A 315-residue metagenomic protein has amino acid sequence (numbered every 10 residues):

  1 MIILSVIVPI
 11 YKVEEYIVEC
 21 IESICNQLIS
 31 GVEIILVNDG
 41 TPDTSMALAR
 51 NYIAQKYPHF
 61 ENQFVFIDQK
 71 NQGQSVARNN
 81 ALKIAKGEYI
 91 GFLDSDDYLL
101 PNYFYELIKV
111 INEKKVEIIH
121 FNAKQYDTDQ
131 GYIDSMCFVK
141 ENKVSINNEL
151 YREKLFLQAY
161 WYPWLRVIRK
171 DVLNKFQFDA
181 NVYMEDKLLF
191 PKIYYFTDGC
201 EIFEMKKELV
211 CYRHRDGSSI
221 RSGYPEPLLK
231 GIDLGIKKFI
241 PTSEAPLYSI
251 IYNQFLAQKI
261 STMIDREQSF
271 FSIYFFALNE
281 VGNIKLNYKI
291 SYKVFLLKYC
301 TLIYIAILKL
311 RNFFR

Functional and structural regions predicted by a protein language model:
V13-N26: Short, well-formed alpha-helical segments that are part of the catalytic scaffolds of diverse glycosyltransferases
S23, N38-L48, D94: A conserved acidic beta->alpha catalytic loop
Q69-A85, S95: Glycine-rich, basic loop-to-helix element that forms the pyrophosphate-binding segment of sugar-nucleotide handling
I90: Short aromatic/hydrophobic "clamp" motif used to bind/position activated sugar donors
N102-M136: Conserved donor NDP-sugar-binding/catalytic core segment of glycosyltransferases
E149-P225: Conserved nucleotide-sugar donor-binding catalytic segment
E208-R215, R221-Q254, K259, R266-I284: Catalytic core of nucleotide-sugar-dependent glycosyltransferases
R266-R315: Membrane-interface aromatic/basic loop that binds lipid-linked glycans or pyrophosphate carriers, typified by
